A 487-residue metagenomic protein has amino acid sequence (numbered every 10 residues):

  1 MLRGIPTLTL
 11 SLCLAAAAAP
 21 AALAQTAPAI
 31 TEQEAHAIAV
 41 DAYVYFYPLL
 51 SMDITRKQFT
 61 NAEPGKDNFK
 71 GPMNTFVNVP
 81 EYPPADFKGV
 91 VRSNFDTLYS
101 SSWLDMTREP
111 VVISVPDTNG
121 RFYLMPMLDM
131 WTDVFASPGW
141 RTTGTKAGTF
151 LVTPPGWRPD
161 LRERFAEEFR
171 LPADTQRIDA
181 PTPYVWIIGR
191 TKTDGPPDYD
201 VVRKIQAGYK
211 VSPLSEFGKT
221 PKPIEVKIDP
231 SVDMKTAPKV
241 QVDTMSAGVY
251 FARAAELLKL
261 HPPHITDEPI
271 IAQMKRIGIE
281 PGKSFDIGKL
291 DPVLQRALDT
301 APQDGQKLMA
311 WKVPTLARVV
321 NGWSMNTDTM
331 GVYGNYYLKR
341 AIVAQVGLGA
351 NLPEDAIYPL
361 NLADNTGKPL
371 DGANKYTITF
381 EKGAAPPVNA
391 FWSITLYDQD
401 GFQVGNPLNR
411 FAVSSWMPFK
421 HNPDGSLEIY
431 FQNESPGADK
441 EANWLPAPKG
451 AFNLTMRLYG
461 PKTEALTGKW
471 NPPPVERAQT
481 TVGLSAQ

Functional and structural regions predicted by a protein language model:
M1-L10: Bacterial N-terminal signal peptides that target proteins for export
T7, A17-A18, P461: General helical structural elements
L14-L23: C-terminal segment of classical bacterial N-terminal signal peptides
A24-Q487: A compositional/structural signature for long, glycine/proline-rich flexible linkers and loops on extracytoplasmic
